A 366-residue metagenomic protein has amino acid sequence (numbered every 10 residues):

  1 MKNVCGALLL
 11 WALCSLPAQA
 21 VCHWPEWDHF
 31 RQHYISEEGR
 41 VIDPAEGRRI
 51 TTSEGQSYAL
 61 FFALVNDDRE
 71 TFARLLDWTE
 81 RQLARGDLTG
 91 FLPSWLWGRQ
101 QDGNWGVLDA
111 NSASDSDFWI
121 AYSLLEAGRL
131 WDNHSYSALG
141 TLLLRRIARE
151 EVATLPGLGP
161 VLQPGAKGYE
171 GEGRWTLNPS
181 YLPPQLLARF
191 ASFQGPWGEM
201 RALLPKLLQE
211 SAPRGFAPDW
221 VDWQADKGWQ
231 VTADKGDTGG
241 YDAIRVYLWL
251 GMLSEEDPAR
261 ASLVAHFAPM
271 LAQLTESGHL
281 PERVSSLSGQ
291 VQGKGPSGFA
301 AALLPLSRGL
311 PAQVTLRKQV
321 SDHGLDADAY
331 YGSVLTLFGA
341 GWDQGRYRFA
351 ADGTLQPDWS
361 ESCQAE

Functional and structural regions predicted by a protein language model:
M1-V4: Positively charged n-region of N-terminal signal peptides that target proteins for export
G6-S15: Bacterial N-terminal signal peptides
Q19-E54, L64-V107, P156-V161, G195-T232 (+3 more regions): Low-complexity, Ser/Thr/Pro/Gly-enriched N-terminal "stalk/linker" regions
V21-H23, R49-S53, L92, D115 (+3 more regions): Extended ligand-binding clefts on enzyme/binding-domain cores
T52-A59, V107-G128: Aromatic-rich carbohydrate-recognition surfaces in CAZymes
A59, T71-F72, N133-G140, L263-V264 (+2 more regions): Solenoid-repeat scaffolds in large eukaryotic assemblies
L60-V65, W119-R129, Q185-R189, L248-M252 (+2 more regions): Short glycine/serine- and small hydrophobic-enriched flexible loop segments
P281-E366: C-terminal functional modules
